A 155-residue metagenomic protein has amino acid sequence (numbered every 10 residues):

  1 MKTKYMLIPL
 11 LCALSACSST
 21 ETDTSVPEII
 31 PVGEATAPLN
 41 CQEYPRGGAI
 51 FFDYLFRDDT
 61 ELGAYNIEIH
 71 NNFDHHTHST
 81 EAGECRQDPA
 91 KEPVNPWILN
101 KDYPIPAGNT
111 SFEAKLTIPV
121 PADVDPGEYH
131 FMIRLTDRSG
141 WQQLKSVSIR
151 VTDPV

Functional and structural regions predicted by a protein language model:
K2-P9: Sec-dependent signal peptide recognition, specifically the positively charged N-region followed immediately by
P9-L10, V120: Exposed boundary/loop context
A13-A16: C-terminal motif of bacterial Sec signal peptides marking the signal peptidase cleavage site
S18-E21: Bacterial signal peptide processing site
D23-S25: N-terminal helix-cap/turn-to-beta initiation motif at the start of protein domains
P27-V155: First exposed extracellular module after export/assembly in secreted or surface-exposed proteins
